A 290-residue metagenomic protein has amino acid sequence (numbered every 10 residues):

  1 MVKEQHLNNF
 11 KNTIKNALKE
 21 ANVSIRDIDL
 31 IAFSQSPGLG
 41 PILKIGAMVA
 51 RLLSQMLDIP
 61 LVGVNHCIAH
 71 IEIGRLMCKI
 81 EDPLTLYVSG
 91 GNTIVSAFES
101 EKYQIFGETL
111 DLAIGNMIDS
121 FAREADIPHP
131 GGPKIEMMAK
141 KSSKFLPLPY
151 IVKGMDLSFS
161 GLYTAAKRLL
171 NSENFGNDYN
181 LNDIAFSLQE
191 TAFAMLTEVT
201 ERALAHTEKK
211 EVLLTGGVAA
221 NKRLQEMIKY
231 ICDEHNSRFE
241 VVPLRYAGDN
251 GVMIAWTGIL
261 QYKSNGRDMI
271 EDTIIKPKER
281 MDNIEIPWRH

Functional and structural regions predicted by a protein language model:
M1-P37, H66: N-terminal beta-alpha supersecondary unit
S24, M137-V212, N221-H235, Y262-N265 (+1 more regions): A contiguous, well-structured pocket-lining segment that forms one wall/lid of small-molecule binding clefts in soluble
I25-Q35, T207-A219, E240-P243: Short glycine-rich phosphate-binding loop at a beta-alpha junction
F33-D58, K222-Y230: Short Gly/Thr/Asp-enriched flexible loops that form oxyanion-binding sites at enzyme active sites
I59, G63-L84, T257: Conserved phosphate-binding catalytic cores of ATP/NTP-utilizing and phosphoryl-transfer enzymes
G63-V64, V212, K229-I254: Conserved phosphate-binding/catalytic loops in two-lobed NTP-binding clefts
E72, V242-E285: Glycine-rich phosphate-binding/hydrolytic loop that grips phosphoryl groups
E99-K141, Y163-N174: Glycine-rich phosphate-binding loop plus the immediately following alpha-helix
